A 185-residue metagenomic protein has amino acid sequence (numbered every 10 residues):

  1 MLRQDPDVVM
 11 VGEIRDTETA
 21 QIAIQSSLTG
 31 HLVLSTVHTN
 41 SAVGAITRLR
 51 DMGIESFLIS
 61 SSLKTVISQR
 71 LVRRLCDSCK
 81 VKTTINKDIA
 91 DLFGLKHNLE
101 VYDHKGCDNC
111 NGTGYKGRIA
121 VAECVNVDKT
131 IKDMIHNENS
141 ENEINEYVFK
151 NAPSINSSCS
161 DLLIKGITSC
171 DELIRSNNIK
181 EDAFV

Functional and structural regions predicted by a protein language model:
M1-V185: Short, flexible helix-loop junctions that flank or precede catalytic/ligand sites
